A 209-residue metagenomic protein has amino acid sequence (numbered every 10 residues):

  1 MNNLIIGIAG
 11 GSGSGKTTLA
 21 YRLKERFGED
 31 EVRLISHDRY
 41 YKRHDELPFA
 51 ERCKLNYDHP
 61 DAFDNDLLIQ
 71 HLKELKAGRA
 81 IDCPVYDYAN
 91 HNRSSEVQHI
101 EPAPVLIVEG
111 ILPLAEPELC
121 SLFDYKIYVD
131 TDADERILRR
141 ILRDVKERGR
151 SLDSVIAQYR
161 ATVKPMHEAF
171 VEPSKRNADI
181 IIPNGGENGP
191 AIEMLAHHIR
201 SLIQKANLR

Functional and structural regions predicted by a protein language model:
G11: P-loop (Walker A) phosphate-binding loop of NTP-binding proteins
K16: Conserved lysine of the Walker
L19: Hydrophobic positions on the alpha1 helix immediately C-terminal to the Walker A/P-loop
E25-R33: Post-Walker A helix-loop "phosphate-sensing" segment adjacent to the P-loop in P-loop NTPases
R33, K42, E46-N90: Conserved nucleotide-sensing/catalytic segment adjacent to the nucleotide-binding pocket in NTP-handling enzymes
H71-L106, P113-E116, A206: Phosphate-binding/switch loop-helix module in NTP-utilizing enzymes
S94-R148: ATP-dependent NMP and nucleoside kinases share a basic, alpha-helical "lid"
E101-P102, L142, K164-R209: NTP-dependent small-molecule kinase module
